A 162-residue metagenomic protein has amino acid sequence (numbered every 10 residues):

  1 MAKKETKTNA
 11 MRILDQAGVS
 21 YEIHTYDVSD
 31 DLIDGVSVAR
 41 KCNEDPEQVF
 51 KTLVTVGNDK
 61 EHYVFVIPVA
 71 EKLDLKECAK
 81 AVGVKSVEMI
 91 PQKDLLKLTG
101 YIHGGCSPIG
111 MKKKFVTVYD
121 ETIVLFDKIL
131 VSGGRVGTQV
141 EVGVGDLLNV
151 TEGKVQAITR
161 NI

Functional and structural regions predicted by a protein language model:
M1-I162: Extended, low-hydrophobicity, polar/charged segments
